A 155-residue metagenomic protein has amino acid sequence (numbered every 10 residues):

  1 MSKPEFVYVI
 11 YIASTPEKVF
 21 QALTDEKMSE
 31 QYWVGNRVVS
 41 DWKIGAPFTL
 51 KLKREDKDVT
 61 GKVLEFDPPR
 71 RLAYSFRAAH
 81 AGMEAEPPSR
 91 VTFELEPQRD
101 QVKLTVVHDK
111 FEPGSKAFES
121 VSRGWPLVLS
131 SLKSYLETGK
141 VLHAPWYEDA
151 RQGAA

Functional and structural regions predicted by a protein language model:
M1-V39, A155: Hydrophobic ligand-binding cavity/cleft-lining segments
K3-V9, P47, D58, R71 (+2 more regions): Intrinsic-disorder/low-complexity, polar/charged segments enriched in Ser/Thr/Lys/Arg/Asp/Glu/Gln
Y8-I10, T60-E65, S89-E96: Hydrophobic/aromatic beta-strand elements that line small-molecule binding cavities or substrate pockets in beta-rich
P16-E17, L64-R70, E94-K103: A short, structured loop/turn motif at beta-sheet edges
V19-F20, S29, F48, V63 (+4 more regions): Hydrophobic pocket/interface hotspot
S40-A79: Glycine-rich portal/gate segments that line the openings of hydrophobic small-molecule binding cavities
A79-P126, L132: Beta-strand/loop substructures that line and gate deep hydrophobic ligand-binding cavities in soluble
S134-A155: Short, highly charged C-terminal tails/helix-capping segments
